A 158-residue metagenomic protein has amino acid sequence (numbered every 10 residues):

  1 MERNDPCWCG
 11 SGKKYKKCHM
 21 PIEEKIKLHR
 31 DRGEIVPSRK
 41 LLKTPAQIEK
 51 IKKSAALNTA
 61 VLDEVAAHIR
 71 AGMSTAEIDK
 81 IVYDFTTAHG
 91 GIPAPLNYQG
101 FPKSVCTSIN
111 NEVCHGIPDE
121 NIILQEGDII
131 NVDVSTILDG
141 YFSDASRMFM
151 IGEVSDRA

Functional and structural regions predicted by a protein language model:
N4, S11-A158: Active-site neighborhoods and metal-handling regions in enzymes and metal-associated proteins
